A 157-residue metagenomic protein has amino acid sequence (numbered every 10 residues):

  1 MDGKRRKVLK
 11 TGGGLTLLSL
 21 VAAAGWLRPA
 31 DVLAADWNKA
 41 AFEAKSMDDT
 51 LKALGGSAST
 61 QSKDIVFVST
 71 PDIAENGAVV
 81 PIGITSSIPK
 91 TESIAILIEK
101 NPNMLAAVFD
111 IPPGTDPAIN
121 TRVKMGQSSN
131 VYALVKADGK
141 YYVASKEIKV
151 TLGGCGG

Functional and structural regions predicted by a protein language model:
M1-S19: N-terminal secretory signal peptides and thylakoid transit peptides that target proteins across membranes
A23-D64: C-terminal segment of N-terminal export signals and the immediately downstream linker at the start of the mature
S69, P81-S87: Short edge beta-strand/loop segments characteristic of extracellular beta-sandwich folds
K100-M125: An anionic, turn-rich surface loop/hairpin at beta-sheet edges that serves as a generic interaction/coordination patch
G126-N130: Extracellular Ig-like/FN3 beta-sandwich strand-entry sites
D138-V143: Short acidic/polar inter-strand loop motif in beta-rich domains
E147-G153: Short beta-strand edge segments in extracellular beta-sheet folds
